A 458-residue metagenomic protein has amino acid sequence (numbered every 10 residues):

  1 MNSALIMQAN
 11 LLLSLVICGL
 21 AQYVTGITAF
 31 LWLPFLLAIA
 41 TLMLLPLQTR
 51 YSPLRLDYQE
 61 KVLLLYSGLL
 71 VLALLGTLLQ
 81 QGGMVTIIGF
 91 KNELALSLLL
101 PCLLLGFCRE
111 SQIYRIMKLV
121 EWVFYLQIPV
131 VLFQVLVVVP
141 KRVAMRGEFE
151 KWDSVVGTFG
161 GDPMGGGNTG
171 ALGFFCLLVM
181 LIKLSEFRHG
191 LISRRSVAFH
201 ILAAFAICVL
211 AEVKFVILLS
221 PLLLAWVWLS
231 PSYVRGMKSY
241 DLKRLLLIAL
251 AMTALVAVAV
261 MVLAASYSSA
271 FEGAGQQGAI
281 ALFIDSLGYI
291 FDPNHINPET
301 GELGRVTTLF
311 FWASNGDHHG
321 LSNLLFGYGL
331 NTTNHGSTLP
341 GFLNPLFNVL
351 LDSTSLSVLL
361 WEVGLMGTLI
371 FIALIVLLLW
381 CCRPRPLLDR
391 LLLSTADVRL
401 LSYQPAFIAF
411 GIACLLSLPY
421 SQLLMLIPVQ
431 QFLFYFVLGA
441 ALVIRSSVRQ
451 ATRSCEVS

Functional and structural regions predicted by a protein language model:
M1-A4, L37-Y51, F175-G190, W312-S314 (+1 more regions): Hydrophobic, aromatic-rich transmembrane alpha-helices and their immediate juxtamembrane boundary segments
M1-L78, M84, S111-K118, S185-R195 (+2 more regions): Transmembrane signal-anchor hairpin modules in multi-pass inner-membrane enzymes, especially those that act on
Q8-V16, F199, W361-E362, I372 (+2 more regions): Loop-to-helix entry and N-terminal half of a specific, functionally important transmembrane alpha helix in multi-pass
E60-V71, G83-C108, R115-F124, I128: Aromatic-anchored transmembrane helix interface
M117-A144, P163-Y233: Alpha-helical transmembrane segments of multi-pass inner-membrane proteins
K141-R146, E150, I296-M366, R383-L391: Long extracytoplasmic/lumenal interhelical loops at the membrane interface of multi-pass membrane proteins
V179-I182, P405-S458: Transmembrane alpha-helices of multi-pass inner-membrane enzymes
W228-N294, H318-H319: A membrane-periplasm/extracellular boundary helix in multi-pass inner-membrane enzymes that assemble envelope glycans
